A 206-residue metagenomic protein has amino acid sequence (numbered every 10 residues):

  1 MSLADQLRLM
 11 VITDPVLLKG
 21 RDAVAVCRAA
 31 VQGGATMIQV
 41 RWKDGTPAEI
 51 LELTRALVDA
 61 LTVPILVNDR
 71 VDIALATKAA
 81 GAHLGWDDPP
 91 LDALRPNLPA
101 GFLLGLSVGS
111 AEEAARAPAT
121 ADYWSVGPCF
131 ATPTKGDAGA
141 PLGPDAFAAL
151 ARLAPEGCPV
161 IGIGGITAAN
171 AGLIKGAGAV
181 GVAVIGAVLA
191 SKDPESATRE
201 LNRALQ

Functional and structural regions predicted by a protein language model:
M1-D88, P96-Y123, L142-R152, E156-V160 (+2 more regions): Conserved N-terminal beta1-alpha1 strand-loop-helix module at the mouth
V40, A74, F130-D137: A short acidic, helix-capping loop that chelates divalent metal ions and anchors anionic groups
L91, E113, T132-P133: Short glycine-rich, flexible loops that bind phosphorylated cofactors or substrates
D122-F130, I185: Non-cysteine beta-strand/loop elements that form the S-adenosyl-L-methionine
C129-A131, I166-A168: Short acidic/polar capping segments at secondary-structure boundaries
